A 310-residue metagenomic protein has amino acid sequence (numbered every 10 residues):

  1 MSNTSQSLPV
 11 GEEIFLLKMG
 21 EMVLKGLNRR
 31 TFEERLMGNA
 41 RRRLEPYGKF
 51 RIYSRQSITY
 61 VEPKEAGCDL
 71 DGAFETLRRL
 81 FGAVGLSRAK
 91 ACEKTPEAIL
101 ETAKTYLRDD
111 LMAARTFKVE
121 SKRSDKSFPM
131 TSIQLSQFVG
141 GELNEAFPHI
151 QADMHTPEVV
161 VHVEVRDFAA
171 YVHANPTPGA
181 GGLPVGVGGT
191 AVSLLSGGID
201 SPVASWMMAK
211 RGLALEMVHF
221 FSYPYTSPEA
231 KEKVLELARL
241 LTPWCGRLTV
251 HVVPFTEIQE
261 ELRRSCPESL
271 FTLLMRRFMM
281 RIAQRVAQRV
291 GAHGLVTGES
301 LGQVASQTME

Functional and structural regions predicted by a protein language model:
M1-V192, P202-L248: RNA-binding accessory domains that recognize and position tRNA/RNA substrates
F138-L143, H149, P176-G188, F221 (+1 more regions): Active-site adenylate/phosphate-handling loop in enzymes that bind or generate adenylated species
G198: Conserved G/P- and acidic residue-centered "switch" motifs that form tight phosphate/ATP-binding loops in soluble
L237-S265: A conserved beta-strand->alpha-helix junction
